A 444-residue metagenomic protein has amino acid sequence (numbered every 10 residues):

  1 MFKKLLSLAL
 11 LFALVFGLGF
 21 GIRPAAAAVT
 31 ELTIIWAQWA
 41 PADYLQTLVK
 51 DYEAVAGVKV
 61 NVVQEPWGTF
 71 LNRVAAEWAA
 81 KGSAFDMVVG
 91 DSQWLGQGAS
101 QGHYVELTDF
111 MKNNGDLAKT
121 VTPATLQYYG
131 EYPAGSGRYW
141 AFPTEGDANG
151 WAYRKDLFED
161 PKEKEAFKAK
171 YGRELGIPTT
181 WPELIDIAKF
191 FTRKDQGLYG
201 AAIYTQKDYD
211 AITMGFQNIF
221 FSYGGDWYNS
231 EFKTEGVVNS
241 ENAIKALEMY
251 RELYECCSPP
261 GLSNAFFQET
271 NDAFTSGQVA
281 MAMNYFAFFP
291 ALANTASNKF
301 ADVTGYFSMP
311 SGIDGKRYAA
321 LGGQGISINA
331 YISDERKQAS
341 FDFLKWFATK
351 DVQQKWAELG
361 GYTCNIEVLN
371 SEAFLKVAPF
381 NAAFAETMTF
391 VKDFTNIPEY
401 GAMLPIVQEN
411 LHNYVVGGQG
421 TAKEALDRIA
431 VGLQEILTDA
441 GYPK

Functional and structural regions predicted by a protein language model:
T30, T47-A124, Y128, A141 (+6 more regions): Extracytoplasmic "Venus flytrap"/periplasmic binding protein-like
E31-T47, G68, D147-A148, D210 (+1 more regions): Extracytoplasmic "Venus flytrap"
A40-V60, D156, V407, L426: Short, polar/charged alpha-helical segment
A79, G137, D156-L157, I244 (+5 more regions): Extracytoplasmic/periplasmic substrate-recognition and gating elements
S92-G150, A211-G215, A301-F307, A373-P379 (+1 more regions): Hinge/lid segment of periplasmic solute-binding proteins
G130-E145, N149, T179-E235, V279: Extracytoplasmic/periplasmic solute-binding protein
E183-F191, Y223-D226, S230-N264, M309: Glycine-centered hinge/linker elements that transmit conformational signals in sensory and ligand-binding systems
A301-M309, A357-Y414, D439-K444: Long, aromatic- and glycine/proline-rich binding clefts that accommodate carbohydrate-like moieties
